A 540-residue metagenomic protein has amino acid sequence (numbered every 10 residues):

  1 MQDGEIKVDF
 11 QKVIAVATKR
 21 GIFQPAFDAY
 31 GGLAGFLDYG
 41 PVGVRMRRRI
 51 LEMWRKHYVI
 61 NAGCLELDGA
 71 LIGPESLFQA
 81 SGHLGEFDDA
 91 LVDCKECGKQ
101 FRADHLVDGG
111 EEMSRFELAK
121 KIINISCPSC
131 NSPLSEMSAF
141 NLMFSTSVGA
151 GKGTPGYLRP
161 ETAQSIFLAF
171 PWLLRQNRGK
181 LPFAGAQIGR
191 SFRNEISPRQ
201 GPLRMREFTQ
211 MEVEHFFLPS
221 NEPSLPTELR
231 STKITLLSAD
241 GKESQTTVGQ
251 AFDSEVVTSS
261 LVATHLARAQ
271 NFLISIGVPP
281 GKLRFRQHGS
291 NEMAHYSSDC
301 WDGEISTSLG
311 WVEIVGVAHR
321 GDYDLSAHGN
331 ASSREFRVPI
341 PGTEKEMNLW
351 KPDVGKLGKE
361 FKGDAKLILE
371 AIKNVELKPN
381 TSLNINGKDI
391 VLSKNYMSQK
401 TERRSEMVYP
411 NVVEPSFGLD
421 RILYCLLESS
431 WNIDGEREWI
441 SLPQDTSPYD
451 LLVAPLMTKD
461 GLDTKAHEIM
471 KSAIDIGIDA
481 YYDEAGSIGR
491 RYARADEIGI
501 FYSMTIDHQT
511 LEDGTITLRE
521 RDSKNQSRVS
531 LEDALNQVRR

Functional and structural regions predicted by a protein language model:
M1-R540: NTP/phosphate- and nucleic-acid-binding module
